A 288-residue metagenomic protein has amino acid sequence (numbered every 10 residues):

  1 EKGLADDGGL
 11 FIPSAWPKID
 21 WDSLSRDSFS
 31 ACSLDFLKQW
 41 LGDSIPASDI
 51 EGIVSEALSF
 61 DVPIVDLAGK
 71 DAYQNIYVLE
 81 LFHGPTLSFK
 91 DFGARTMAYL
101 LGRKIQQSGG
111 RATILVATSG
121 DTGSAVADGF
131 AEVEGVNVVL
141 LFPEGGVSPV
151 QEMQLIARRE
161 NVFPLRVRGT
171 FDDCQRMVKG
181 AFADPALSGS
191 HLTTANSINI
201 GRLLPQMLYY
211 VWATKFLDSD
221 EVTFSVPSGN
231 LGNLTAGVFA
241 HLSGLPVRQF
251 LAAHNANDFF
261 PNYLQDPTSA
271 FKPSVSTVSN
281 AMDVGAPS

Functional and structural regions predicted by a protein language model:
E1-S288: PLP-dependent amino-acid enzyme catalytic core
